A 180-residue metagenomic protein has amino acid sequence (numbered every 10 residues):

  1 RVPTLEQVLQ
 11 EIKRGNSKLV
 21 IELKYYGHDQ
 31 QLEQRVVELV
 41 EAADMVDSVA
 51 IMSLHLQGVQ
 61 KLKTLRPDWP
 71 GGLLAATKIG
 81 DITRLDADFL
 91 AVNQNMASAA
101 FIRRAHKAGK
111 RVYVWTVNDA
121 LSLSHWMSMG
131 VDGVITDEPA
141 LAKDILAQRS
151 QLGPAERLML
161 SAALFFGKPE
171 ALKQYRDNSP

Functional and structural regions predicted by a protein language model:
R1-P70, V92, H106-A108, A162-P180: Metal-dependent phosphodiesterase/phospholipase catalytic core, i.e., the His/Asp/Glu-rich active-site region
R1-Q7, G72-P180: C-terminal active-site rim and adjoining tail of enzyme catalytic domains
